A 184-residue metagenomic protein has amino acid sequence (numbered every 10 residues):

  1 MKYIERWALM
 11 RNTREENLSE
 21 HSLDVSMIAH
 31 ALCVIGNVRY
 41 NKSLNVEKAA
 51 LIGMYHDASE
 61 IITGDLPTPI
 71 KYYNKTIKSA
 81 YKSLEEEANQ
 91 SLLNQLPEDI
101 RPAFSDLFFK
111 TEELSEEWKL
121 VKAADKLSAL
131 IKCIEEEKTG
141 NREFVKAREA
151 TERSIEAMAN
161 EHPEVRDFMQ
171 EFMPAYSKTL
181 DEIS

Functional and structural regions predicted by a protein language model:
M1-S184: Alpha-helical, largely C-terminal catalytic domains that coordinate divalent metal ions via clustered Asp/Glu/His
